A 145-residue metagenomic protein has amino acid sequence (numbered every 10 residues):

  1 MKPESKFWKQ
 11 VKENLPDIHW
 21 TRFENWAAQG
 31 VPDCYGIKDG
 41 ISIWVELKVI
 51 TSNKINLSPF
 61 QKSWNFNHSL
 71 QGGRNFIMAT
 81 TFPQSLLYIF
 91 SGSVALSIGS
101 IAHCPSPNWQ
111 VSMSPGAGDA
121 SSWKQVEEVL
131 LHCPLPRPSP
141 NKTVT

Functional and structural regions predicted by a protein language model:
M1-N25: Acidic-basic catalytic patches of nuclease active cores, encompassing PD-(D/E)XK and other metal-cofactor nuclease
G30: Beta-rich catalytic cores
C34-G36, S42-T51: Conserved catalytic cores of phosphodiester-cleaving nucleases, focusing on short active-site segments
T51-K62: Active-site-adjacent loop/helix micro-motif of nuclease/hydrolase catalytic cores
I55-N56, V94-A95, G99-I101: Sequence/structural signature of beta-propeller domains
S69-A95: Nucleic-acid nuclease catalytic cores
P107-T145: Charged phosphate-binding loop/patch that engages nucleotide di/tri-phosphates or the phosphate backbone of nucleic
